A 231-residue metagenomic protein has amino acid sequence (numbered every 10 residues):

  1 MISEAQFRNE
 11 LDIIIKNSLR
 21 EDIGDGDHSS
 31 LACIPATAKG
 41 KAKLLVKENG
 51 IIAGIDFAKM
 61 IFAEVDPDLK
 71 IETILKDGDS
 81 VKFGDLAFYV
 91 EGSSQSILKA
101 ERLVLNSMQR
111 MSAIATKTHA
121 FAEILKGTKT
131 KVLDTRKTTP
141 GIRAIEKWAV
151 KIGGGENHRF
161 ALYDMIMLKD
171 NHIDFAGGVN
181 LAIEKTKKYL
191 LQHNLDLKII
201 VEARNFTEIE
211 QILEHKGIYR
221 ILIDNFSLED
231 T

Functional and structural regions predicted by a protein language model:
I2-H215: Acidic/glycine-rich phosphate/pyrophosphate-binding loops and surrounding catalytic core that coordinate Mg2+
Q211, G217, N225-T231: Feature captures the catalytic cores and cofactor-binding loops of soluble hydro-lyases/lyases that act on carboxylate
